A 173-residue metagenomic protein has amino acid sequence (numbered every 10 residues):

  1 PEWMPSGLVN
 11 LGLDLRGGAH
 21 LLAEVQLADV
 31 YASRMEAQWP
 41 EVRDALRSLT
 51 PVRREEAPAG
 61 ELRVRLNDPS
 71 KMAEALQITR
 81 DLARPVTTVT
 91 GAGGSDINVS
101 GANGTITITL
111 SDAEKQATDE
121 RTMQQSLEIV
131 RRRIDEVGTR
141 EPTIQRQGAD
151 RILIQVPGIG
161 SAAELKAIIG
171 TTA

Functional and structural regions predicted by a protein language model:
P1-A173: A structural signal for conserved, well-ordered secondary-structure elements that form binding/interaction cores
